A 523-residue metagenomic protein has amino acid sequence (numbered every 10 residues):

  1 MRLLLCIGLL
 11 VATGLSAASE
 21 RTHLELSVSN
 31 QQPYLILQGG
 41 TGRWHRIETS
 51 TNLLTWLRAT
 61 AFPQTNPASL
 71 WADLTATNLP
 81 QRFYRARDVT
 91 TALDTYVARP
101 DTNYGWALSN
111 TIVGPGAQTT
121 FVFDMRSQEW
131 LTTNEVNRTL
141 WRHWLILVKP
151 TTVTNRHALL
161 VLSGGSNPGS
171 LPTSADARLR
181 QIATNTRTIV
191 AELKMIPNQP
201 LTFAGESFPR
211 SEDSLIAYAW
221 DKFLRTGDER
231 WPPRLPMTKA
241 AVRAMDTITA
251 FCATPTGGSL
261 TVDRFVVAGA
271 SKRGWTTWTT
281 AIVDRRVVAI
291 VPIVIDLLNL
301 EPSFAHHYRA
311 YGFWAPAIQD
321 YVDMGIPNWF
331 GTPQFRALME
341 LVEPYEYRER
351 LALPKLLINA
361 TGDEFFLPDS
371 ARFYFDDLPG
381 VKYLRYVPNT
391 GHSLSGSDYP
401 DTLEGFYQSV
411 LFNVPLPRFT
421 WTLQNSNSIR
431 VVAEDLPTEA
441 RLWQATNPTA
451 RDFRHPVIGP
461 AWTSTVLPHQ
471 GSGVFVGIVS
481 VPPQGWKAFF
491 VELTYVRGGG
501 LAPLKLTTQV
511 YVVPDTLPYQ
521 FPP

Functional and structural regions predicted by a protein language model:
C6, S16-V89: Short, composition-biased motifs enriched in small/polar/acidic residues
T90-T154: Catalytic-loop region of hydrolases
W144, N155-G165: Short beta-strand element of the alpha/beta-hydrolase
G164-G169, R180, R187-V242, L297-Y311: Cap/lid segment of the alpha/beta-hydrolase catalytic domain
L224-S271, V287: Gly/Ser-rich "nucleophile elbow"/oxyanion-hole loop immediately N-terminal to the catalytic nucleophile in hydrolases
T279-N328, R385-N389, L394-D401: Hydrolase active-site cap/lid region
L351, L357-N359: Short beta-strand/loop motif that positions the catalytic acidic residue of the alpha/beta-hydrolase fold
D398, G405-Q444, P460-V474, I478: Surface beta-strand/loop "capping" patches
